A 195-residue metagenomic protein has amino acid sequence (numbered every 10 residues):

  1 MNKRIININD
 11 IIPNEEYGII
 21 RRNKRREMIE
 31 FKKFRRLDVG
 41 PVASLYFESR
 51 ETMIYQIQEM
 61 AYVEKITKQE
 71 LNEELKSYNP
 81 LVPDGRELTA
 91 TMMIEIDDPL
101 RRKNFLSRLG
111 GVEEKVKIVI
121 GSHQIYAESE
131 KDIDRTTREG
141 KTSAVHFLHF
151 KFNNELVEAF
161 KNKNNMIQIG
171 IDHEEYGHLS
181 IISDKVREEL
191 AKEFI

Functional and structural regions predicted by a protein language model:
M1-E87, E95-I195: Long, contiguous binding/interaction regions
